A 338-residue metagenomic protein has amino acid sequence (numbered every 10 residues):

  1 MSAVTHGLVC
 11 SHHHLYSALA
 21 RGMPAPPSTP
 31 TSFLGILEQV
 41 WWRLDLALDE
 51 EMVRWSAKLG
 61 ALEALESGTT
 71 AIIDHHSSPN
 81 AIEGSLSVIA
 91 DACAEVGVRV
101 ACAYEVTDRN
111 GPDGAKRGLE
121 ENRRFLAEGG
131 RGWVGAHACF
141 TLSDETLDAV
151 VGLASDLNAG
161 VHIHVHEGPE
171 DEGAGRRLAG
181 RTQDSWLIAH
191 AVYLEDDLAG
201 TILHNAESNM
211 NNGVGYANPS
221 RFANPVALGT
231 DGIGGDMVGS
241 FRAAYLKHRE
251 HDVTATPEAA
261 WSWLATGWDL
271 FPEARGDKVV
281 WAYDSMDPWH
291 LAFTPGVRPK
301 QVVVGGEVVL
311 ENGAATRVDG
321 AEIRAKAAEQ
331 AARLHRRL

Functional and structural regions predicted by a protein language model:
M1-T5: Active-site metal-binding motif and surrounding structural segment of the metallo-beta-lactamase
H6-A18, H76, G160-E167: Histidine-centered catalytic micro-motifs
H12, G68, C93, V134 (+6 more regions): Divalent metal-coordination and catalytic microenvironments
L19-V53, G97, N110-G111, N122 (+3 more regions): Active-site gating loops and adjacent loop-to-helix segments of metal-dependent hydrolytic enzymes
M23-V98, E120-A127, A328-Q330, R336: Alpha-helical scaffold segments that flank or form the walls of functional sites
A81-L187, A191-V192: Metal-coordinating catalytic core of metallo-dependent amide/deamination hydrolases
G180-S285, A292-T294: Active-site-adjacent C-terminal substructures of enzyme catalytic domains
W261-L338: Active-site microenvironment of metallo-dependent hydrolases
